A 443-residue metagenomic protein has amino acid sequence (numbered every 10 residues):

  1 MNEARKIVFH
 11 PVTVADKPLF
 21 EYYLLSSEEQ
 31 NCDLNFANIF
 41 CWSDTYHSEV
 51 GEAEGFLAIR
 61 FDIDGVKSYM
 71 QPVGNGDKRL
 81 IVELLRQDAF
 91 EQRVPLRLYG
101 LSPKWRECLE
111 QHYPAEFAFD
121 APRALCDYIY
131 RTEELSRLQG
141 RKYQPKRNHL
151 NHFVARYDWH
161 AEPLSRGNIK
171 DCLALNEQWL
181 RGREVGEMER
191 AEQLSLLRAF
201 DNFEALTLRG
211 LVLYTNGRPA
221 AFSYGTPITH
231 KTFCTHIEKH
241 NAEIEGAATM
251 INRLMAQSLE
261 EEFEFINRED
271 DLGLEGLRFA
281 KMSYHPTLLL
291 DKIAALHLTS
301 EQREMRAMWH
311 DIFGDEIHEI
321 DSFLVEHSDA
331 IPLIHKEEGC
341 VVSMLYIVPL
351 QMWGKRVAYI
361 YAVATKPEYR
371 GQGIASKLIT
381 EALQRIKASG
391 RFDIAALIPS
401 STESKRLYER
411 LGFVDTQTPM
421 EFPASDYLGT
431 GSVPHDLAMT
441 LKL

Functional and structural regions predicted by a protein language model:
N2-C32, R137-S195, L296-I347, A358-Y359 (+1 more regions): Short amphipathic alpha-helix that is part of the acyltransferase structural core
Y22, C32-W105, Y214-A242, H310 (+2 more regions): Conserved donor-binding loop and adjoining core beta-sheet/short helix segment in diverse acyl/aminoacyl transferases
D77-Q87, I244-Q257, T365, G371-I386 (+1 more regions): Conserved acetyl-CoA-binding loop-helix of GNAT-fold acetyltransferases
E91-P103, E261-E269, I386-S400: Conserved GNAT acetyl-CoA-binding A-motif
L96-S165: Hydrophobic alpha-helical segments and helix pairs
W105-F119, N148, L272-L289, G390-D393 (+1 more regions): Conserved active-site alpha-helix within GNAT-family acetyltransferase domains
L194-D291: Accessory, usually C-terminal, subdomains that scaffold auxiliary metal cofactors
S343-M344, R356-A358, V363-Q372, K377-I386 (+2 more regions): Well-ordered mid-protein domain cores that form the structural environment of catalytic cofactors
